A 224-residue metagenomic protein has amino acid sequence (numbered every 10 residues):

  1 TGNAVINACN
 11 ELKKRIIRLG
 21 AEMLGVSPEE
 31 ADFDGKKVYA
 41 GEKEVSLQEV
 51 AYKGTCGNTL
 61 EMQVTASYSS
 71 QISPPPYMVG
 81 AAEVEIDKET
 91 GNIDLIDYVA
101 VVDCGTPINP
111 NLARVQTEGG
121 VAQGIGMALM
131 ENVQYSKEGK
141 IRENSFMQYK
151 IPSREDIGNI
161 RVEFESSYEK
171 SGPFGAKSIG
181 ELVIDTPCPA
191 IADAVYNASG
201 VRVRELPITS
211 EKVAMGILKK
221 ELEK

Functional and structural regions predicted by a protein language model:
N3-K224: C-terminal catalytic domains of large/alpha subunits in multi-subunit enzymes
